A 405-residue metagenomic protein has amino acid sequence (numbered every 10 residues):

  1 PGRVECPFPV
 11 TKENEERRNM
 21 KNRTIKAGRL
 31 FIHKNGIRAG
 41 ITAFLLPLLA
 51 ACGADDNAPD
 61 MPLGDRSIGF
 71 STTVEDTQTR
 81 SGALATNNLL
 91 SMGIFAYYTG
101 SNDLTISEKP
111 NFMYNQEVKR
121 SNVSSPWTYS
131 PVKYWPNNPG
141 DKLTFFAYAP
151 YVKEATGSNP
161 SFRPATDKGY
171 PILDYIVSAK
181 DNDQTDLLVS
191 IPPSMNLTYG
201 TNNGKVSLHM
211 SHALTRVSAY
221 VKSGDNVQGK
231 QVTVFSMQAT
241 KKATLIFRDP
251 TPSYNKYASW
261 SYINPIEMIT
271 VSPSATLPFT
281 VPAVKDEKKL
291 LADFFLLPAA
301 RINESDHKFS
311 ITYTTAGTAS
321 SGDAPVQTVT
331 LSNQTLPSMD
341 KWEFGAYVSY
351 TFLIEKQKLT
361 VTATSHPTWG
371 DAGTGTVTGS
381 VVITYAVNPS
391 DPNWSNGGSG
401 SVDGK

Functional and structural regions predicted by a protein language model:
P1-P7, T11-A50: Sec-dependent bacterial lipoprotein signal peptides
E15-N22, P47-K405: Sec-type signal peptide cleavage vicinity
